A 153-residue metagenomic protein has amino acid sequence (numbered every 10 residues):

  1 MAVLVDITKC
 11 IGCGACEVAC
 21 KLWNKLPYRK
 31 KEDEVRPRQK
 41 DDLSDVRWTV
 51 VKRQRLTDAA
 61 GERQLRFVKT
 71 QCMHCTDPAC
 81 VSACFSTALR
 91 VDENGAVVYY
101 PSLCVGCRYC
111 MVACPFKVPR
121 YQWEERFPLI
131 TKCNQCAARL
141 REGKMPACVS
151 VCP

Functional and structural regions predicted by a protein language model:
M1-P153: Non-ligating segments of multi-cofactor redox enzymes
